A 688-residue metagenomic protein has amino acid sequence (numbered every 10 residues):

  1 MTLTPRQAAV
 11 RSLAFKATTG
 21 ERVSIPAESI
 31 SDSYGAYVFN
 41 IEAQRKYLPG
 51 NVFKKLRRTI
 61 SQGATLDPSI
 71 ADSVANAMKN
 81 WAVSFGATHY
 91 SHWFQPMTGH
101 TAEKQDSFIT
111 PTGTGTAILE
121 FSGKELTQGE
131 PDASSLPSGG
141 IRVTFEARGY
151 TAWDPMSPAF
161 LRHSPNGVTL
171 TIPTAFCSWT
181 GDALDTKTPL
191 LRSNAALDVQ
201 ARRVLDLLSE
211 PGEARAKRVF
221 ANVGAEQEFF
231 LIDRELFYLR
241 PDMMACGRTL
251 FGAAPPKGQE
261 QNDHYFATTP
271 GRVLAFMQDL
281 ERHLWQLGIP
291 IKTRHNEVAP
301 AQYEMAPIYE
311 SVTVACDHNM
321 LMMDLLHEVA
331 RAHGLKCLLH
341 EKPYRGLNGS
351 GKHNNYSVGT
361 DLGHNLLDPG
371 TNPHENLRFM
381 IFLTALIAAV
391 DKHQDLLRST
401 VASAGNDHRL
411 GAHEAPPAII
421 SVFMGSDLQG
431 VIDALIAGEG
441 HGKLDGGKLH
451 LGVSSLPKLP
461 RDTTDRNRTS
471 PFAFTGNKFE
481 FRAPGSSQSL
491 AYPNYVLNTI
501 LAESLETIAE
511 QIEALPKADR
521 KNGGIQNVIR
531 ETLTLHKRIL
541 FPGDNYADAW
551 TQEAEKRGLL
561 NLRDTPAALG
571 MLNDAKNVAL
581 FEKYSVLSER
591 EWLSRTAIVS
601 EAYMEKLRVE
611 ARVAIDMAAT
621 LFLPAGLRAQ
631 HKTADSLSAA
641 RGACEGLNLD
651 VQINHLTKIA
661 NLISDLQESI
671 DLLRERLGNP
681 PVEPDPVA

Functional and structural regions predicted by a protein language model:
T2-A27, T144-A152, P158-F160, S164: N-terminal hydrophobic targeting/anchoring segments and the immediately downstream early-domain regions of hydrolases
F15-G123, T127-E146: Histidine/acidic residue-rich metal-binding segments in metalloenzymes
G63-A64, S69-G99, F220, A225-D233 (+3 more regions): Short, solvent-exposed linear motifs at loop/edge-of-secondary-structure regions
D72, Q95, K124, N296-E297 (+2 more regions): Residue-level "edge-of-site" marker
G99-T114, Q128, A133-S134, R240-D242 (+4 more regions): Short linear, low-complexity motifs centered on an aromatic residue
T110-T144, N262, A385-I387, A509-D519 (+1 more regions): Short, intrinsically disordered, low-complexity segments enriched in Ser/Thr and Pro
R148-L339, N348-G351, V358-V599: Glycine-rich, acidic/polar active-site loops that bind/position phosphate-bearing ligands
T532-A688: C-terminal amphipathic alpha-helical interaction region
